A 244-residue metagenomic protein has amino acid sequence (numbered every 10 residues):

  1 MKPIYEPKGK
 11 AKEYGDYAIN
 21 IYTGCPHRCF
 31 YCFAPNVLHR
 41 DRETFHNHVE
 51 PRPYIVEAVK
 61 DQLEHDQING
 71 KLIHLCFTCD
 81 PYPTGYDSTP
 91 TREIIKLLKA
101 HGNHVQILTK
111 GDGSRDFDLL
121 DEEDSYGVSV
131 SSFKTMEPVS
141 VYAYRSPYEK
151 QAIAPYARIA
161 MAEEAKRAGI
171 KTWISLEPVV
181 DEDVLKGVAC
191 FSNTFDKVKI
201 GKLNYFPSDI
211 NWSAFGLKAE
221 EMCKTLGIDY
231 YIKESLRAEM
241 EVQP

Functional and structural regions predicted by a protein language model:
M1-L72: N-terminal [4Fe-4S]-dependent radical SAM core
C25-H27, F33, R40, P83 (+3 more regions): Residues in flexible loops and secondary-structure boundaries
R42, L108, S175, I232-S235: Residue-level detector of family-conserved "landmark" positions at structurally sensitive sites
Y54-C223: Conserved AdoMet/S-adenosylmethionine-binding subsite of the radical SAM
I210-P244: C-terminal accessory extensions appended to soluble enzyme cores
